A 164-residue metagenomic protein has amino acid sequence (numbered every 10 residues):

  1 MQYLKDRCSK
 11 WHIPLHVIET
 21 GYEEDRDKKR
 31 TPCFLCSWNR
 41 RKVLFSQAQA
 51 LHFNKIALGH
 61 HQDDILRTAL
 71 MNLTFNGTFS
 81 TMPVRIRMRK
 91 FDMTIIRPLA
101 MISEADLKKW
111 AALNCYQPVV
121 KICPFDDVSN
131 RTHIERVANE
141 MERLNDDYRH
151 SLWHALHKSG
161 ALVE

Functional and structural regions predicted by a protein language model:
M1, S37, D127-N130, I134 (+2 more regions): Generic structural signal for well-ordered, non-membrane alpha-helical segments in soluble metabolic enzymes
M1-L70, F75, A105-L113: ATP-dependent adenylation/nucleotidyltransferase module used to activate substrates
Y3, V43, R136-V137, S151: Alpha-helical elements of Rossmann-like donor-binding domains used by nucleotide-donor carbohydrate transfer enzymes
G21-E23, M101, P124, K158: Short, solvent-exposed coil/turn elements at secondary-structure transition points
K28-R30, F91-T94, R149: A short, structure-level motif marking secondary-structure boundaries and short turns
W38-R40, H61, I86-F91, A161-E164: AMP-forming adenylation/ATP pyrophosphatase catalytic core
K55-I56, D63-R143: Catalytic subdomain that performs nucleotidyl-dependent activation
D147-E164: A short, charged, Gly/Pro-tolerant segment at domain boundaries
